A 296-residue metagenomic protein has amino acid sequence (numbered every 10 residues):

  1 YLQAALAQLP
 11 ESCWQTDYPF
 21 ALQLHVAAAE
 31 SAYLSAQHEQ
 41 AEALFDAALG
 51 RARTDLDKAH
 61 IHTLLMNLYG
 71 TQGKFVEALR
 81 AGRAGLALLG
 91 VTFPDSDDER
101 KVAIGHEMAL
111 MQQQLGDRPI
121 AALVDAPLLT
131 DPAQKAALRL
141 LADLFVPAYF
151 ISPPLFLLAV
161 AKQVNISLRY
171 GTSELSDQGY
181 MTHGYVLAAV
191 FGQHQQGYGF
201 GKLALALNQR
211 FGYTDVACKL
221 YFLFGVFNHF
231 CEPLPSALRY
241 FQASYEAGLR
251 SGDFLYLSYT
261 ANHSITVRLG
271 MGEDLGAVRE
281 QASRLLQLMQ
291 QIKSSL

Functional and structural regions predicted by a protein language model:
Y1-Q72, E77-A84, L129-T172, G179: Extended alpha-helical scaffolding segments used for macromolecular assembly and cargo binding
Q3-E11, F45-G50, A84-P94, D125 (+5 more regions): Amphipathic alpha-helical segments of tetratricopeptide repeats
W14-T16, A87, P94-D95, Q195 (+1 more regions): Short coil/turn and helix-start
T16-F20, R53-L64, P94-K101, P132-A137 (+5 more regions): Alpha-solenoid helical repeat architecture
Q23-L34, H60-Q72, A103-Q113, L138-P153 (+5 more regions): Tandem amphipathic alpha-helical repeat scaffolds
H38-G82, F241-L296: Repeat-solenoid scaffold signature
G70-L158, E232, L269-S283, Q287-L296: Amphipathic helix-loop-helix modules that constitute alpha-helical solenoid scaffolds
Q193-F222, L234-P235: Phosphate/pyrophosphate-binding betaalpha-module
